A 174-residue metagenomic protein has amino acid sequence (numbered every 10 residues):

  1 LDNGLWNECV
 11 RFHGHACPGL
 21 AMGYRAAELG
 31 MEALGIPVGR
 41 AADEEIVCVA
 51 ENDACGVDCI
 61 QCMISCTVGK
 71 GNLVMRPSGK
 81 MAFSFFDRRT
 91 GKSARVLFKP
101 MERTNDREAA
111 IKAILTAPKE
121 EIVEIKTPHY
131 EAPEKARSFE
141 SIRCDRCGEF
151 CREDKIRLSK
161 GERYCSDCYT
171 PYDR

Functional and structural regions predicted by a protein language model:
L1-F12, C147: Short, hydrophobic/aliphatic alpha-helical segments
F12-A27: Conserved phosphate/anionic-ligand binding catalytic regions in large, soluble enzymes, centered on
E44-F85: A structural-propensity feature for long, helix-poor, extended segments
E121-A132, R146-C151: Short Cys/His-rich Zn2+-coordinating modules
E131-S141, D154-S159: Short, flexible, mixed-charge glycine/proline-rich loop motifs that serve as phosphate/nucleic-acid-contacting
C144-G148, C165-C168: Short cysteine-rich clusters marking metal-coordination/redox-active sites
R152, D173: Short functional micro-motifs and their immediate structural scaffolds
S159-P171: Cysteine-rich micro-motifs
